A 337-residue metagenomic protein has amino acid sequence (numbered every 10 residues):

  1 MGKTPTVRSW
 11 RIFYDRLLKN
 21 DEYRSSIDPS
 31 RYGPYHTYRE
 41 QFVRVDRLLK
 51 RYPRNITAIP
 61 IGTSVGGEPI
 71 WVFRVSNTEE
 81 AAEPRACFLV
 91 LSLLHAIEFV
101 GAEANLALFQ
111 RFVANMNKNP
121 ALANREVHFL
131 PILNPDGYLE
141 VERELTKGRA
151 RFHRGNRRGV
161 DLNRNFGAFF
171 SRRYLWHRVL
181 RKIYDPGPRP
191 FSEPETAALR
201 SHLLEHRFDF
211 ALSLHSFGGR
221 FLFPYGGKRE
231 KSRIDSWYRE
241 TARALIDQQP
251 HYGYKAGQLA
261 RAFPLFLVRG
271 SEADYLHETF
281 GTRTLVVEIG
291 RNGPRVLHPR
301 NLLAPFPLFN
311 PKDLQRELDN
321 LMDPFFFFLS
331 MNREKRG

Functional and structural regions predicted by a protein language model:
M1-Y35, W176-G337: C-terminal accessory segments enriched in acidic
P34-Q41, V65-G66, V100-G101, N105 (+2 more regions): Phosphate/oxyanion-binding active-site loops and adjacent basic polyanion-contact surfaces
H36-R85: Soluble metallo-hydrolase cores and metallopeptidase-like ectodomains found primarily in the secretory/periplasmic
I56-G62, N117-N124, A256-A260: Surface-exposed patches in mature extracellular/periplasmic domains of secreted proteins
N77, N134, R291-N292: Short, glycine-/Ser/Thr-/acidic-enriched flexible segments
P84-L89, F99-K231, R295-R300: Active-site/substrate-binding loop(s) of hydrolase catalytic cores
